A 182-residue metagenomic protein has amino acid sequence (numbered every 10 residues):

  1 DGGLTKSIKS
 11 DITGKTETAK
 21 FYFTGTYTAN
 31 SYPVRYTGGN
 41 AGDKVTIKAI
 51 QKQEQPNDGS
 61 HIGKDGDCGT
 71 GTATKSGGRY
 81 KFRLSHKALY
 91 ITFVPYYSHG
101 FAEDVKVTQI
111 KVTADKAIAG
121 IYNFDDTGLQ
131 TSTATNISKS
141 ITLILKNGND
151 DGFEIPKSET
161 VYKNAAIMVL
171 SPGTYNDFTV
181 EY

Functional and structural regions predicted by a protein language model:
D1-D104, E181: Short, low-hydrophobicity acidic/polar segments
D1-K44, K106-Y182: Tryptophan-paired
